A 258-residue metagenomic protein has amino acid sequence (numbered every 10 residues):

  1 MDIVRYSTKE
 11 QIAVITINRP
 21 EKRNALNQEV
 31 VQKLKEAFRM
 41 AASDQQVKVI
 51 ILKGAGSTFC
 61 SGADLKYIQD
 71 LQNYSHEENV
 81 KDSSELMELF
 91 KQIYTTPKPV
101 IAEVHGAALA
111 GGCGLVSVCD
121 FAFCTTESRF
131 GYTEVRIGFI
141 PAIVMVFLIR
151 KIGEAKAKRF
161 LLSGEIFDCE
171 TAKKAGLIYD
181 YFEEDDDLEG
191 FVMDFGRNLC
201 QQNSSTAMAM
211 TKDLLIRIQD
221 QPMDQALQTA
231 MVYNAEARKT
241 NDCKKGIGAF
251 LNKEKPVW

Functional and structural regions predicted by a protein language model:
M1-A55, K91: Conserved CoA-thioester-binding segment of acyl-CoA-metabolizing enzymes
I3, G54-Q92, A108: Glycine- (often His-adjacent) and acidic-residue-rich active-site loop that binds/positions the CoA thioester
I15, R19, L34, L52 (+7 more regions): Terminal peptide-recognition signature
P20, F123-S128, I178-Q225, V257-W258: C-terminal long alpha-helix characteristic of the crotonase
F90-I137: Glycine-rich beta-to-alpha active-site loop
G111-A122, T126-E127, V144, C169-T171 (+2 more regions): Active-site-proximal glycine-rich helix-loop-beta segment
F121, R159, S163-E165, T171 (+2 more regions): Well-ordered beta-strand positions
M145-A155: Hydrophobic, secondary-structure "cap" segments at the distal end of domains
